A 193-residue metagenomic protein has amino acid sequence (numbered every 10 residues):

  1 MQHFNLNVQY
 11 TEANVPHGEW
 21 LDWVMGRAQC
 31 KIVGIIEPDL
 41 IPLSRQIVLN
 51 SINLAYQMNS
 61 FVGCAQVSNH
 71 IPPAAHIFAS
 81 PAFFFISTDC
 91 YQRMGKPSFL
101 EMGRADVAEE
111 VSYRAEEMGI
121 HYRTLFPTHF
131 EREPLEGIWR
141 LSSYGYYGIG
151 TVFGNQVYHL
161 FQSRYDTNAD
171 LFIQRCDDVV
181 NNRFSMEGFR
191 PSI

Functional and structural regions predicted by a protein language model:
M1-N14: Acidic donor-binding segment of Leloir-type glycosyltransferases
Y10-E12, A65, F126: Residue-level recognition of beta-strand->loop/alpha-helix junctions
E12-R27: Glycine-rich, basic loop-to-helix element that forms the pyrophosphate-binding segment of sugar-nucleotide handling
V33: Short aromatic/hydrophobic "clamp" motif used to bind/position activated sugar donors
I36-D39: Active-site acidic Asp-centered loop
I41-R114: Conserved catalytic core of nucleotide-sugar-dependent glycosyltransferases
A105-I193: C-terminal catalytic/acceptor-binding lobe
